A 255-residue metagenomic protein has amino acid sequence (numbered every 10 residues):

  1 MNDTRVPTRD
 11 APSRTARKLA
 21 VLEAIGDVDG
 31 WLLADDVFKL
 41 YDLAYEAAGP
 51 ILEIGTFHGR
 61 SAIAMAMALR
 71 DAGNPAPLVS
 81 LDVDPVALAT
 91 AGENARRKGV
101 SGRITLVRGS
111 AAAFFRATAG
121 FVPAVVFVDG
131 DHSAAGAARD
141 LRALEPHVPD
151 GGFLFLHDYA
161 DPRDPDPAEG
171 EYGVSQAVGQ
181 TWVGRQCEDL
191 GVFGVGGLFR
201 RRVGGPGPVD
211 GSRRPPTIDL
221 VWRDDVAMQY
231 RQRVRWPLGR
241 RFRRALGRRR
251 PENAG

Functional and structural regions predicted by a protein language model:
M1-F127, D131-G255: A short alpha-helical cap/connector motif
